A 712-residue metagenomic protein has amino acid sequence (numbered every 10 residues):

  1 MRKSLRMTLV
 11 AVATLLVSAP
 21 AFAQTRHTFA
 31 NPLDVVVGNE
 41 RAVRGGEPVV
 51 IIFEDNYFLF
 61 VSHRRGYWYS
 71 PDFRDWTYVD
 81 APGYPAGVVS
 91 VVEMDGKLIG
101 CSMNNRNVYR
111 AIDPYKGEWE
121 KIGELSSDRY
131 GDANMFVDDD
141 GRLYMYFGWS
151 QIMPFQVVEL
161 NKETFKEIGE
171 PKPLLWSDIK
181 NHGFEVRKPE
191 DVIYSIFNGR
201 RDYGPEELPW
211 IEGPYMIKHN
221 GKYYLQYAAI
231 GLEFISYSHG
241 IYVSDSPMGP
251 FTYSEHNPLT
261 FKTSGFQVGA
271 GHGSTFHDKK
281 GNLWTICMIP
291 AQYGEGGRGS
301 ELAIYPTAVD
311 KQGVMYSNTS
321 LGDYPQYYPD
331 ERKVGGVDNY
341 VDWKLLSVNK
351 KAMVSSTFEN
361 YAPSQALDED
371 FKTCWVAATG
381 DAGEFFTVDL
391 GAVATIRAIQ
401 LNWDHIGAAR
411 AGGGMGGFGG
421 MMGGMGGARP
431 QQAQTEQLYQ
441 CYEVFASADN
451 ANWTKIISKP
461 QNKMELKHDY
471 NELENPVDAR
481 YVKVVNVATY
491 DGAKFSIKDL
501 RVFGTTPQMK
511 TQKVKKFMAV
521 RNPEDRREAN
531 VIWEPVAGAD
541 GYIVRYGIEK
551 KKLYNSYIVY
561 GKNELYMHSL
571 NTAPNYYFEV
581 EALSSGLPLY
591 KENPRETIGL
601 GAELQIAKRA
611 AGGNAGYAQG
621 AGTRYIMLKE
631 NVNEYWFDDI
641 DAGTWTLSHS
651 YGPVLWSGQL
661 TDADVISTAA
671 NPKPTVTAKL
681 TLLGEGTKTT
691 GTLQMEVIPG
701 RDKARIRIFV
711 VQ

Functional and structural regions predicted by a protein language model:
Q24-E206, K218-Y223, A228-G265, K280 (+1 more regions): Beta-rich carbohydrate-recognition and catalytic domains
D368-I457, K467-K515, E534: Aromatic, loop-rich ligand-recognition surfaces of beta-strand-rich domains
P460-K463, S556-K562: Short beta-strand segments within Ig-like beta-sandwich modules, predominantly Fibronectin type-III
E472-N475, P535, M567-T572, D639: Short, flexible loop/turn segments at beta-strand junctions in immunoglobulin-like and fibronectin type III
F503-G538, T572, L587-Q605: Pro/Thr/Ser/Gly-rich low-complexity, intrinsically disordered linker/stalk tracts
G538-Y557: Extracellular low-complexity, O-glycosylation-prone stalks/linkers
M567-L589: Beta-strand-rich modules
